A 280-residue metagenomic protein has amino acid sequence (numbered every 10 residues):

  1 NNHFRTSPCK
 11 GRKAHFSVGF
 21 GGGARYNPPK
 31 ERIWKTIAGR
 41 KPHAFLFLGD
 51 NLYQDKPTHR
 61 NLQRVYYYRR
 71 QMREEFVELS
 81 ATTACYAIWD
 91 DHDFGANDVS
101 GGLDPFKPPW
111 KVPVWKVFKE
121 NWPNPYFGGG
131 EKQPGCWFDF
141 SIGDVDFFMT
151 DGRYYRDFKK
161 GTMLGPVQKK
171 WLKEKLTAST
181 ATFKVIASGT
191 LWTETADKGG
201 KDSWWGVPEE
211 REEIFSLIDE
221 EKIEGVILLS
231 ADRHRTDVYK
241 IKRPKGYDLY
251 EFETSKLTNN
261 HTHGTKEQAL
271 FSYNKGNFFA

Functional and structural regions predicted by a protein language model:
N1-A280: Metal-dependent phosphoester/phosphodiester hydrolase catalytic core
